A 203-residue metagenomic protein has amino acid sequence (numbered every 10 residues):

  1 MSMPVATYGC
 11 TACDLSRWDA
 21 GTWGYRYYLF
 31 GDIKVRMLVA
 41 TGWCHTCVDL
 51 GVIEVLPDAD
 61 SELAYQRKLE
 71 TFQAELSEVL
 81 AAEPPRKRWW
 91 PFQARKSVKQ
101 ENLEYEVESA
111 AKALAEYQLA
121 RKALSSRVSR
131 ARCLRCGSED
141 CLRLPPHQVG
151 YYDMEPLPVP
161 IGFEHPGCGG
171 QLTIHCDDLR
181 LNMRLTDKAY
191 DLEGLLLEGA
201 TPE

Functional and structural regions predicted by a protein language model:
M1-T7, E203: His-enriched metal-coordination microenvironments in redox/metal-binding proteins
A6-A59, L63, R67-E75, E101 (+7 more regions): Short recognition patches in nucleic-acid-associated and regulatory proteins
R26, K112-A115: Generic signal for short, ordered secondary-structure residues within or immediately flanking folded domains
E70-A113, C133: Flexible coil/linker segments and helix-coil junctions enriched in charged and small residues
A123: Basic nucleic-acid-binding interfaces
L181, D187-E203: Long, compositionally biased interface segments
